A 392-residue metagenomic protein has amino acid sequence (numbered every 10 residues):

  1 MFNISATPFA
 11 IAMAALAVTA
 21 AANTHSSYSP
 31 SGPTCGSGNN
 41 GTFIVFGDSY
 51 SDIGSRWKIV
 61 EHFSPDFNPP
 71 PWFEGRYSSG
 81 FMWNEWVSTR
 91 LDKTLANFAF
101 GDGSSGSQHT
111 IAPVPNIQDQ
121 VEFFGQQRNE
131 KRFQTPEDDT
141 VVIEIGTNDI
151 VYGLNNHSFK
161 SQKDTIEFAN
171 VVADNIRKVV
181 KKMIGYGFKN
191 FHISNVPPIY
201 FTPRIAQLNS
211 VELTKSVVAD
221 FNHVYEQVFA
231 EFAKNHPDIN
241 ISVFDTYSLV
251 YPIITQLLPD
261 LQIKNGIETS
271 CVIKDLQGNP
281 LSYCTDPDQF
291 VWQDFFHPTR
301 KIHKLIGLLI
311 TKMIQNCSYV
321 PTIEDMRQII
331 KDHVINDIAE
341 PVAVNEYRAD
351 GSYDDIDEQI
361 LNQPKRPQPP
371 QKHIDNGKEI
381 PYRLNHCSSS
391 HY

Functional and structural regions predicted by a protein language model:
M1-S26, Y392: Fungal secretory targeting signals
T19-G36, N40-G41, Y283, K312 (+1 more regions): Fungal extracellular Ser/Thr-rich, low-complexity intrinsically disordered regions
S27-G103, V141, R300, K304 (+1 more regions): Serine-esterase "nucleophile elbow" of acetyl-processing enzymes
C35-N39, S88-L91, R132-E137, G185 (+2 more regions): Extracellular/periplasmic catalytic domains that process cell-envelope and extracellular macromolecules
T42-F46, Y50-G54, E85, T94-A99 (+7 more regions): Structural recognition of the beta-strand scaffold that forms the well-ordered cores of secreted hydrolase catalytic
N68-D174, K331-H333: Conserved SGNH/GDSL esterase-like catalytic core that processes O-acyl groups on lipids and polysaccharides
G146-L258, L309-I310: Extracytoplasmic, non-cytosolic globular domains
F201-L213, D238-K301, L305-G307, T322-D325 (+1 more regions): Mobile gating loops/cap/lid regions near enzyme active sites that modulate substrate access
